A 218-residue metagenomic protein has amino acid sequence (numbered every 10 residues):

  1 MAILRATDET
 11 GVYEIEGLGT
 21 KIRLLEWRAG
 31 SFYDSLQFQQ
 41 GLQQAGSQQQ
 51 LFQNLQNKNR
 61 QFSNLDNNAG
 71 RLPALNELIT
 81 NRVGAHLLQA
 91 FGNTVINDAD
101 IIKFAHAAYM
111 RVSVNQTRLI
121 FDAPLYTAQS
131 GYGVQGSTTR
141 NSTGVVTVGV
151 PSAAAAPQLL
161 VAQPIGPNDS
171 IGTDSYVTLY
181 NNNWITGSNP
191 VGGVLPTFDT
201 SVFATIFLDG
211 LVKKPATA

Functional and structural regions predicted by a protein language model:
M1-A218: Beta-strand-centric surfaces of beta-sandwich/beta-rich domains
